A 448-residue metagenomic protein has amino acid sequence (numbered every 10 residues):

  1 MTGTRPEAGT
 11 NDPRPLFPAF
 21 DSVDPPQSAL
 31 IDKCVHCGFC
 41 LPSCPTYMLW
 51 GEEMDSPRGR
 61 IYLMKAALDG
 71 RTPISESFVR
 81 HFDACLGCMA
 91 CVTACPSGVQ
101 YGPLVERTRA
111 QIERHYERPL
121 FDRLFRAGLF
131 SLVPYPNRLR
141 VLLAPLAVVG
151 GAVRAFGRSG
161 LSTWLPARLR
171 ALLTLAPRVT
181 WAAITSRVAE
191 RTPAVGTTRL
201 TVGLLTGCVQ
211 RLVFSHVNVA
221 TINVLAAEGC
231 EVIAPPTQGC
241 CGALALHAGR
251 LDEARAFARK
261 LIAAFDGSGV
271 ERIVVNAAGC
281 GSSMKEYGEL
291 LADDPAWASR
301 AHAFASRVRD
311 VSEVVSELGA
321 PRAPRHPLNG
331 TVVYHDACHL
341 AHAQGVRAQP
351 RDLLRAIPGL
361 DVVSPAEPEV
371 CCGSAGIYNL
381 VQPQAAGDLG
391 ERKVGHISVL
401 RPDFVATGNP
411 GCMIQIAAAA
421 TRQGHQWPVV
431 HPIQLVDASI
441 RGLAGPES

Functional and structural regions predicted by a protein language model:
T2-F20, Y47-R80, G98-A127, H425-L435: Non-heme iron-sulfur electron-transfer modules
P18-I31, R71-F82, A226-G229, I357-V362: Short, intrinsically disordered, charge-biased short linear motifs at domain edges
V23, Y101-S448: Iron-sulfur cluster-binding electron-transfer modules in prokaryotic oxidoreductases
S28-Y47, S75, V79-V99, H339 (+1 more regions): Cysteine-centered iron-sulfur cluster-binding motifs in ferredoxin-type domains/subunits of redox enzymes
D32, G51-D55, P73, A245-D252: Alpha-helix capping and helix-loop boundary segments enriched in small/acidic/polar residues
K33, R60, H81-A84, T201 (+2 more regions): Residue-level recognition of specific faces of alpha-helices
G38-P42, E52-P57, C230-P236: N-terminal glycine-rich anion-binding loops that anchor highly charged ligand groups
D69, A90, A94, G249: Short His/Asp/Glu-rich catalytic/ion-coordination signatures at enzyme active sites or charged loops
